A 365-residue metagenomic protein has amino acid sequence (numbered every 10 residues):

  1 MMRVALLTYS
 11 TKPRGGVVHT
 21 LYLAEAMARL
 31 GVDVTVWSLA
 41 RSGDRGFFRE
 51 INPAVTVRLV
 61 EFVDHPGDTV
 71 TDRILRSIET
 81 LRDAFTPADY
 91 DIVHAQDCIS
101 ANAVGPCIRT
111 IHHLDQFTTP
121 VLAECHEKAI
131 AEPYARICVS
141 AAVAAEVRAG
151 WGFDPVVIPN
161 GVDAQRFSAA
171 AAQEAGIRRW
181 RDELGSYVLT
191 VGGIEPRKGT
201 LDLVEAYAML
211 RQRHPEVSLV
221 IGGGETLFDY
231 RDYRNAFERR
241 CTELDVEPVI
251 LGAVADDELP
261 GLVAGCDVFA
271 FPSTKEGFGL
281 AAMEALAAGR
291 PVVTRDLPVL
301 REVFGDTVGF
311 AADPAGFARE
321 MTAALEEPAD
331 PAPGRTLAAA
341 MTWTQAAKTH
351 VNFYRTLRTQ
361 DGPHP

Functional and structural regions predicted by a protein language model:
A5, I137, R181-K198, V204-Y207 (+2 more regions): Conserved donor-binding/catalytic core segment of Leloir-type glycosyltransferases
L6-P13, E25-R73: N-terminal strand-loop element at the rim of the active site of nucleotide-sugar-dependent glycosyltransferases
A142, G161: Carbohydrate-associated surface elements
R234-V254: Nucleotide-activated donor-binding/catalytic signature segment of Leloir-type glycosyltransferases, i.e., the conserved
A253, G261-C266: Short alpha-helical donor nucleotide-sugar binding micro-motif in glycosyltransferases
T274: Aromatic "clamp/platform" in nucleotide-sugar-dependent glycosyltransferases that forms part of the donor/acceptor
A282, P291-T294: Short hydrophobic beta-strand element within catalytic cores of glycosyltransferases and related nucleotide-activated
R301-A323: Change "using UDP/GDP/dTDP sugars" to "using nucleotide sugars
